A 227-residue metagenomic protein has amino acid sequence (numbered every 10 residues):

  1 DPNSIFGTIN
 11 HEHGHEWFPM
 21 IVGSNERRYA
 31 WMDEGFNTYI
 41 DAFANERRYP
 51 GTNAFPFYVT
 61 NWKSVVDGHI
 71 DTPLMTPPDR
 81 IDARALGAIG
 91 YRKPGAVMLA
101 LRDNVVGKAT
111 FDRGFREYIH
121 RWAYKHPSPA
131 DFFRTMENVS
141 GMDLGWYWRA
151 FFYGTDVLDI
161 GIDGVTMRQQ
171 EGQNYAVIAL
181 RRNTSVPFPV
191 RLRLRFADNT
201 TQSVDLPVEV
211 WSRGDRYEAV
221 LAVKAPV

Functional and structural regions predicted by a protein language model:
D1-R181: Hydrophobic alpha-helical and helix-loop surface patches within well-folded domains that function as non-catalytic
L158-G161, M167-V227: Beta-strand-rich binding/interaction modules
